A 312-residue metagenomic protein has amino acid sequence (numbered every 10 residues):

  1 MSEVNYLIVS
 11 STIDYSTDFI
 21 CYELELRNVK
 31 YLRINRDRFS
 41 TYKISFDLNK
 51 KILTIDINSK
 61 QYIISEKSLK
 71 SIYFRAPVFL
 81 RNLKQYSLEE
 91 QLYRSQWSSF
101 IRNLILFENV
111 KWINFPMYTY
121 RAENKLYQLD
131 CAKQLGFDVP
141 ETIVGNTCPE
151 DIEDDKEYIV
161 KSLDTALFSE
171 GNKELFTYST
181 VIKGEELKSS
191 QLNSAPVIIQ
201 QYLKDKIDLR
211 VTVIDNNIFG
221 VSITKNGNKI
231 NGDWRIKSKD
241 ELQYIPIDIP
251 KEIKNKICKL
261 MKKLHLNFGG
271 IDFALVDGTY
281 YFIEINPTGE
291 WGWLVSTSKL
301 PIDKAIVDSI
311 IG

Functional and structural regions predicted by a protein language model:
E3-S11: Short hydrophobic beta-strand segments
Y6, E157-K161, V211-V213, T279-W293: A short beta-strand motif that forms the metal-chelation/ATP-contact edge of phosphoryl-transfer active sites
S11-L26, L32-D138: Conserved N-proximal alpha/beta basic substrate-recognition cap immediately N-terminal to, or forming the N-lobe
L24, D154-I249: Phosphate-binding site of ATP-dependent enzymes
N49, N58, V213-N217, V276-G278: Short acidic-glycine loop/turn motifs at beta-strand connectors
R121, Y127-L175: Loop-centered beta-sheet repeat module
E141, V197-I198, F268-I271: A short linear hydrophobic-aromatic micro-motif
I247-N255, K259-L266, L275-G312: C-terminal active-site "lid" helix and adjoining low-complexity regulatory extension at the edge of ATP-using catalytic
